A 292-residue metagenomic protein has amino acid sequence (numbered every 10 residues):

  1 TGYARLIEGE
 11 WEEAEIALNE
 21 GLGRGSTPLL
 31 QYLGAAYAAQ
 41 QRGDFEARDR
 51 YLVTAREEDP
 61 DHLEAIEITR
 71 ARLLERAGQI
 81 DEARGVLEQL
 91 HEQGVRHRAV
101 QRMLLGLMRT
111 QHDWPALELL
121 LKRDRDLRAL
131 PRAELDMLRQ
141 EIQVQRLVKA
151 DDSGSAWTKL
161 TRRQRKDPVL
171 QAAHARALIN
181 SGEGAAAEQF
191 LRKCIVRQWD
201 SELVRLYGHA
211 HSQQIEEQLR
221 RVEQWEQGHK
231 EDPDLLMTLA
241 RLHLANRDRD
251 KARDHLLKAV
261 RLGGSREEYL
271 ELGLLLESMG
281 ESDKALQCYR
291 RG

Functional and structural regions predicted by a protein language model:
T1-T27, G34, T69, L73 (+2 more regions): Alpha-helical segment of the N-proximal tetratricopeptide repeat
N19, V53, E88, K122 (+6 more regions): Alpha-solenoid helical repeat scaffolds
G25-S26, P60-D61, V95, A129 (+4 more regions): Short coil turns that delineate tetratricopeptide repeat
L30-G34, E64-T69, G85, R98-G106 (+7 more regions): Alpha-solenoid helical repeat scaffolds
A36-G43, D49, V53-E57, L63-R72 (+2 more regions): Alpha-helical adaptor scaffolds
E92-S155, K159: Solenoidal tandem-repeat scaffolds enriched in leucines and small polar residues
